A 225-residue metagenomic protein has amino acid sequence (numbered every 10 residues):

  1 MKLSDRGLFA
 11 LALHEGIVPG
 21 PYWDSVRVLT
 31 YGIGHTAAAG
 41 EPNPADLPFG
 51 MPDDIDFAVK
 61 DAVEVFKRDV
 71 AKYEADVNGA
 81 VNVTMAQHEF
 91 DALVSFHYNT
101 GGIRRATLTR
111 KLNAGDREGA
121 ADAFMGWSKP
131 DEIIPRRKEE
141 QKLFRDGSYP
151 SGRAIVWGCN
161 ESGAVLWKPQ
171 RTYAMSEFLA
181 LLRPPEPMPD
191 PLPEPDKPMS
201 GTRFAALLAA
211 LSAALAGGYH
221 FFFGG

Functional and structural regions predicted by a protein language model:
M1-F9, H14-G20, V26, A37-A38 (+4 more regions): Long, amphipathic alpha-helical surface segments
L11, Y31, E89-H97, A121-M125: Short alpha-helical scaffolding segments that buttress acidic/His motifs in well-ordered protein cores
P19, V28-I33, N82, S95: Generic secondary-structure boundary/loop-capping signal
W23-P48: Substrate-binding/active-site groove segments that recognize and process beta-1,4-linked N-acetyl-hexosamine
N43-P44, D54, K142-D146: Short, intrinsically disordered/low-complexity patches at protein termini and at juxtamembrane boundaries
A45-N82, Q87-R105, T109, R117: Alpha-helical segment that forms one wall of the substrate-binding/catalytic cleft in peptidoglycan-active domains
